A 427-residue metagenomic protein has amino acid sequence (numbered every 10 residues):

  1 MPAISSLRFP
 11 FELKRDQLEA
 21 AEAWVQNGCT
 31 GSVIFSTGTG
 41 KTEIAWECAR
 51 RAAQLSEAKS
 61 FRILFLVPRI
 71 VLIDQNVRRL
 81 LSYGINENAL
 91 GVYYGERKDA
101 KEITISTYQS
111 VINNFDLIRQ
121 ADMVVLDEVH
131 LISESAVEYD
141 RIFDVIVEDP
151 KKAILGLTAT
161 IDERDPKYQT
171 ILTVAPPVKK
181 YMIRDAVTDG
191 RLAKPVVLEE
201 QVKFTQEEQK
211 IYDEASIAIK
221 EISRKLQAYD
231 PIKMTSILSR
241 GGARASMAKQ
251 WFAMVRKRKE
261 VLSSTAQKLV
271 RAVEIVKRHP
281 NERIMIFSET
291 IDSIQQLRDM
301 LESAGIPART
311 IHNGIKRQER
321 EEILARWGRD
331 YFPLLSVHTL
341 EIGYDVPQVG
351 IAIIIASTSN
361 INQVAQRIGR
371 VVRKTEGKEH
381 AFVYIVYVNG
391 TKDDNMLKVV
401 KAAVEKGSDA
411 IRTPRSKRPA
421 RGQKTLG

Functional and structural regions predicted by a protein language model:
M1-I34: Conserved pre-motif I regulatory segment
N27-C48: Walker A/P-loop
T42-E47, K59-S82, E163, I291-D292: Conserved Walker A/P-loop ATP-binding site and its immediately adjacent core in helicase/helicase-like ATPase domains
D74, A89-D99, R283-F287, D292-E341: Conserved helicase ATPase core of P-loop NTP-dependent helicases/translocases
I105, Q120-V125, P333-L335, I342-T358 (+2 more regions): A short beta-strand element within the Helicase C-terminal
L131-P195: Post-DEXD/H (motif II) to motif III coupling segment of the RecA-like Helicase ATP-binding lobe
K167-H279, S303: Interdomain helical connector at the RecA1-RecA2 junction of SF1/SF2 helicase-like NTPases
R370-V400: Conserved segment of the helicase C-terminal RecA-like domain
